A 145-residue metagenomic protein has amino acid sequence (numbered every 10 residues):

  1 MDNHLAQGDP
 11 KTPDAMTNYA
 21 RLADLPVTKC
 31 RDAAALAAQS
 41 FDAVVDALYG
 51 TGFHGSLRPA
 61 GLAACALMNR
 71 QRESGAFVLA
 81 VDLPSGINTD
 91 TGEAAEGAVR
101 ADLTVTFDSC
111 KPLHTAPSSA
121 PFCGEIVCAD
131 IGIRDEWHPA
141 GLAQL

Functional and structural regions predicted by a protein language model:
M1-V44, Y49, H54-P59: A cross-family phosphate/adenosyl-ligand binding-site feature
F41-L145: YjeF_N-associated NAD(P)HX repair module
